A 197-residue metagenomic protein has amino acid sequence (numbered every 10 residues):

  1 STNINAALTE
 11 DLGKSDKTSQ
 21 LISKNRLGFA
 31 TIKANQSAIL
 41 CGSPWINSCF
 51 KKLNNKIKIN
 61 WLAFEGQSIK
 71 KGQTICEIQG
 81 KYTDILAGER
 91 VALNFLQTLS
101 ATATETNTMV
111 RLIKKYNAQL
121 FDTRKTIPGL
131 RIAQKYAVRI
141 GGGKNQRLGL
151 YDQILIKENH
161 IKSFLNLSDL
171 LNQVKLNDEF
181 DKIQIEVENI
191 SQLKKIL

Functional and structural regions predicted by a protein language model:
S1-L197: Acidic/glycine-rich phosphate/pyrophosphate-binding loops and surrounding catalytic core that coordinate Mg2+
